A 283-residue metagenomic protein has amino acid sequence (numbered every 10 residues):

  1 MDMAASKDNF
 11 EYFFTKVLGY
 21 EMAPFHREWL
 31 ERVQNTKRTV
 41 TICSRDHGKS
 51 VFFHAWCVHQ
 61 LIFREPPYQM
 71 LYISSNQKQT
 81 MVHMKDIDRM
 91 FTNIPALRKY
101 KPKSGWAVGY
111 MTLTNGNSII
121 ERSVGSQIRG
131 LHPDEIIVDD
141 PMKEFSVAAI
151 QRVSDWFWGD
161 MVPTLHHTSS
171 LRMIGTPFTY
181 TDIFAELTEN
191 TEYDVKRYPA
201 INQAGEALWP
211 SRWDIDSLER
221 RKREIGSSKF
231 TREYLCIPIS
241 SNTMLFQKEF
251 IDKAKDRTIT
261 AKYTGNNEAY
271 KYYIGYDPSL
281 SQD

Functional and structural regions predicted by a protein language model:
M1-R38: Pre-P-loop entry segment of helicase/translocase ATPase cores
T36-W56: Walker A/P-loop
Q69-G125: Conserved nucleotide-state-sensing and coupling region of NTP-binding domains
N76, R122-G125, D140, I174-T179 (+1 more regions): A short beta-strand-to-loop transition that corresponds to the Sensor-1 phosphate-sensing loop of AAA+ P-loop ATPases
G109-D160: Conserved RecA-like ASCE ATPase "motif II neighborhood" in helicase/translocase motors
L131, A269, L280-D283: Short, flexible loop/turn motifs enriched in small residues
A148-P210: ASCE P-loop NTPase helicase motor core
G205-Y276: ATPase catalytic-site recognition across NTP-hydrolyzing enzymes
